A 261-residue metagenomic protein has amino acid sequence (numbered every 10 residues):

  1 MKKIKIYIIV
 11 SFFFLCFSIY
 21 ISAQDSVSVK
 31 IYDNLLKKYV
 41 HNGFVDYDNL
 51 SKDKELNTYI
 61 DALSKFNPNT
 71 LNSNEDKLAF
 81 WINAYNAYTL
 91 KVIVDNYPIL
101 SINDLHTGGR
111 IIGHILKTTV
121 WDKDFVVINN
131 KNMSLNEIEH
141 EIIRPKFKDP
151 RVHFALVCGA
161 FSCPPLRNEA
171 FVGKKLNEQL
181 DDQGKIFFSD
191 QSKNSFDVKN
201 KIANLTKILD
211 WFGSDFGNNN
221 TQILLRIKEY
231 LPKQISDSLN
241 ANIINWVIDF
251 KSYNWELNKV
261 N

Functional and structural regions predicted by a protein language model:
M1-D25: Bacterial Sec-dependent N-terminal signal peptides
D25-N261: Interaction/scaffold regions that mediate signaling and macromolecular assembly across diverse proteins
